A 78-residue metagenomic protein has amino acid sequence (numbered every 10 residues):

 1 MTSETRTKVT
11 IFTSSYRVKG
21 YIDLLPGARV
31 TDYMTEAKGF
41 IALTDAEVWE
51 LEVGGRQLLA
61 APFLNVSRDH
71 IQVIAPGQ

Functional and structural regions predicted by a protein language model:
M1-Q78: Conserved RNA-binding domains used in RNP assembly and mRNA/RNA metabolism
